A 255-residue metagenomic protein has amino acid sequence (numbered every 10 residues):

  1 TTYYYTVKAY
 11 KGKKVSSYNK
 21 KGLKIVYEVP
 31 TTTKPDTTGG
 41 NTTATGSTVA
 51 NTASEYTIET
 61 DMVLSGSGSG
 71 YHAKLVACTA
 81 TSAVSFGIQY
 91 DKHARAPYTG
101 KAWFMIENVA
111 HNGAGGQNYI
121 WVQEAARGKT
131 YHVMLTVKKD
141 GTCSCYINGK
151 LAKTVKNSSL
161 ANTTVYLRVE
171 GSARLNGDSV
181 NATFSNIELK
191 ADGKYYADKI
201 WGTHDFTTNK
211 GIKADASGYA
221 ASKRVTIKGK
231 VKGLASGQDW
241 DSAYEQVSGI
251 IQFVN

Functional and structural regions predicted by a protein language model:
T2-V15: Beta-strand-rich modules
Y3-Y5, K129-Y131, T163-V165: Exposed beta-strand face motif in extracellular beta-rich ectodomains
G12-P30: Extracellular fibronectin type III
P30-T48: Ser/Thr/Gly/Pro-rich low-complexity, disordered linker/stalk segments of secreted and cell-surface proteins
G46-M105, K210-N255: Secretory/extracellular carbohydrate-interaction modules and structurally similar beta-sandwich "look-alikes"
E107-H132: Short, aromatic/His-centered strand-loop micro-motif at the edge of beta-sheets
K129-V137, C143-C145: Short tryptophan-centered beta-strand motifs in secreted/extracellular beta-sheet-rich domains of glycan-recognition
V155-S185, A243, G249: Flexible glycan-contacting loops in extracellular carbohydrate-active proteins
